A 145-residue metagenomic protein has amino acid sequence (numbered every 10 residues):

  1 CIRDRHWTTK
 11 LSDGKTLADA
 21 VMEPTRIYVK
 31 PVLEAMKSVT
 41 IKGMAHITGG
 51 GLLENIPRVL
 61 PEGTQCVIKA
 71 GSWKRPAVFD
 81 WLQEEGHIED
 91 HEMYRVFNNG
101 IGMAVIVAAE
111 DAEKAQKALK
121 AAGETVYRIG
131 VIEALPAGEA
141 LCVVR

Functional and structural regions predicted by a protein language model:
C1: Active-site loops and adjacent core secondary-structure elements that bind or stabilize anionic groups
D4, T8-R145: Glycine-/charge-enriched secondary-structure boundary and capping motifs
